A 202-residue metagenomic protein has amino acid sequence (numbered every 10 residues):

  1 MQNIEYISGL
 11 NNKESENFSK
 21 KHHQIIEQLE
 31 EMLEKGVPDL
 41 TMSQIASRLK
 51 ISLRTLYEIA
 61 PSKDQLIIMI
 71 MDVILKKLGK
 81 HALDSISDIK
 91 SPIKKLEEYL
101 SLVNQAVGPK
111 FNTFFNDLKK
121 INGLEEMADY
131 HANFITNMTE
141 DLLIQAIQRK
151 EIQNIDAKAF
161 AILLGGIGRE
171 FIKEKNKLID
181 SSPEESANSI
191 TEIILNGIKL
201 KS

Functional and structural regions predicted by a protein language model:
M1-G9, N137-R149, K173-S202: C-terminal peripheral helix-coil segments that are non-catalytic and often amphipathic
K20, Q24, Q28, M32-Q65 (+1 more regions): Helix-turn-helix
M42, M71-G79: Short, basic, alpha-helical segments at the C-terminal edge of helix-turn-helix-like DNA-binding modules
M69, A82-P109, F160-L164: Hydrophobic alpha-helical connector segments
K77, H81, A106-F114, L142 (+5 more regions): A short secondary-structure junction motif
S85-I86, F114-L118, F171-L178: Secondary-structure edge/capping motif, primarily at the C-terminal ends of alpha-helices and the immediately following
I89, N133-G168, K175, K201: Hydrophobic alpha-helical bundle segments that form small-molecule/ligand-binding pockets
Q105-M138: Short secondary-structure transition hinges
